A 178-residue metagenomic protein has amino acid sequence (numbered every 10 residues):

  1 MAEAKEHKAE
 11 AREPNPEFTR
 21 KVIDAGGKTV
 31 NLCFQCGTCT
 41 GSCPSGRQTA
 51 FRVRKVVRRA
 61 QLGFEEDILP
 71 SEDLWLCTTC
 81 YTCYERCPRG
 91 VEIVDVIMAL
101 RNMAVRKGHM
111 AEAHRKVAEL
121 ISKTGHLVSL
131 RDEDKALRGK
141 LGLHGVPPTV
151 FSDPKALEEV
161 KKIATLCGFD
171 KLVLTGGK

Functional and structural regions predicted by a protein language model:
M1-L32, T38-S42, G46-R58, E65 (+1 more regions): Non-ligating segments of multi-cofactor redox enzymes
T29-G46, S71-V91: Cysteine-centered iron-sulfur cluster-binding motifs in ferredoxin-type domains/subunits of redox enzymes
V57-W75: N-terminal leader/targeting helix
